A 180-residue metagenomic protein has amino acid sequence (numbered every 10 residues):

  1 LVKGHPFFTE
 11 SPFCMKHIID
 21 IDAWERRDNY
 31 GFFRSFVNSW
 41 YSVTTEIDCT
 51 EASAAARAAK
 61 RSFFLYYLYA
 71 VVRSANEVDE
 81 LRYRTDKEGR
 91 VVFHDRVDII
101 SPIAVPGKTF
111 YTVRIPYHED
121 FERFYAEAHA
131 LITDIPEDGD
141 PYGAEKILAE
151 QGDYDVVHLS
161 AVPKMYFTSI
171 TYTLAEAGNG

Functional and structural regions predicted by a protein language model:
F7-F8, F13: Aromatic (phenylalanine/tyrosine) cluster motif
M15-T44, F64, Y154-G180: Flexible, Gly/Pro-enriched loop and linker segments at secondary-structure and domain junctions
F36-A54, D95-R123: Acyl/amide activation-and-transfer machinery of modular secondary-metabolite enzymes
R61-I99: Hydrophobic "lid/gating" helix adjacent to the active-site nucleophile that controls access to an acyl-thioester pocket
V105-F167: Helical lid/core segments from catalytic subdomains that handle acyl or acyl-like groups
